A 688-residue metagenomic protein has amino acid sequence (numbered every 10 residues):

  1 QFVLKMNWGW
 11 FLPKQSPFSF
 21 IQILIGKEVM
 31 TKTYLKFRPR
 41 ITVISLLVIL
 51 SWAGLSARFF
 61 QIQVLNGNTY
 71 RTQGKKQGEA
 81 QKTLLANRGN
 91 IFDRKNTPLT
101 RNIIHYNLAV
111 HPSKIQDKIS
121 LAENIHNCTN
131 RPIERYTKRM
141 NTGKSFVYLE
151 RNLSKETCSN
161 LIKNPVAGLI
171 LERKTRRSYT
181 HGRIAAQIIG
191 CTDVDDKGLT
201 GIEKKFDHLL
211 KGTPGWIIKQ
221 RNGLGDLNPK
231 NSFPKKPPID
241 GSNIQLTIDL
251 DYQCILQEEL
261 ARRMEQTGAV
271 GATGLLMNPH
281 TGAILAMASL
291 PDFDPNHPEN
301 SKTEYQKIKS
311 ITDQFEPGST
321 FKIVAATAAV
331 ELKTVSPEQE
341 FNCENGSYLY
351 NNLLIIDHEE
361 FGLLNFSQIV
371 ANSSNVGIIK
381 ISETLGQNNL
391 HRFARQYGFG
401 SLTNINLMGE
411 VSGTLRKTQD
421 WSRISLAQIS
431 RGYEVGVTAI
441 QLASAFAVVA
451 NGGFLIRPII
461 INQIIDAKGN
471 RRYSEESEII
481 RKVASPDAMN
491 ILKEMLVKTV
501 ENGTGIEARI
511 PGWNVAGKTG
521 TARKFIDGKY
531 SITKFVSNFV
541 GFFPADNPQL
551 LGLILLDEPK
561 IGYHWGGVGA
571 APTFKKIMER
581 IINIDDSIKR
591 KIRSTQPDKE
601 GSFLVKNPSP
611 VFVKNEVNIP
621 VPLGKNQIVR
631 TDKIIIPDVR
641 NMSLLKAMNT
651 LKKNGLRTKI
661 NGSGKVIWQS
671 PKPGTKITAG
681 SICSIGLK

Functional and structural regions predicted by a protein language model:
Q1, N96, P671: Conserved S/T- and glycine-rich ATP-binding loop of Class I adenylate-forming
N7-P13, P17-P298, Q314, N388-G400 (+5 more regions): Periplasmic/cell-envelope proteins involved in peptidoglycan metabolism and beta-lactam response
F11, F20-G26, T100, N222-K235 (+2 more regions): Beta-lactam-recognizing serine transpeptidase/beta-lactamase-like catalytic domain environment
A86, N243, G271, Q306 (+2 more regions): Short coil/loop residues immediately preceding or within conserved phosphate-binding loops of NTP-utilizing enzyme
Y136-S145, F206, A269-T281, N342-G346 (+5 more regions): Acidic/histidine-enriched alpha-helical segments
G182-I184, P279-T281, N351, I667 (+2 more regions): A short, glycine/Asx- and small/polar-enriched loop/turn that sits immediately N-terminal to a beta-strand
G512, L556-E558, W565-V568, K576-K688: Ligand-recognition elements built from short beta-strands and adjacent flexible loops
